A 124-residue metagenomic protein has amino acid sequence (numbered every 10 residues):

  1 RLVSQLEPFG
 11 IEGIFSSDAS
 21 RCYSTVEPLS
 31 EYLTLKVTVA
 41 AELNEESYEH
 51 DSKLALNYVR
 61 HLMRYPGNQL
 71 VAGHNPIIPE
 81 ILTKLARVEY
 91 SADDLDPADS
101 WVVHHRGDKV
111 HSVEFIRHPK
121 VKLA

Functional and structural regions predicted by a protein language model:
R1-D51, L56, E89-D99: Active-site-proximal alpha-helix that buttresses catalytic centers in soluble enzyme cores
T25-V26, E80-T83: Short glycine-/acidic-enriched loop or helix-start segments at secondary-structure transitions that form or flank
A41-L43, H104, R117: Residues at the C-termini of beta-strands that transition into short coil/loop
K53-G67: A short, acidic, amphipathic alpha-helical segment used as a generic capping/interface helix at domain edges
R64-P76: Generic beta-sheet signal
N75, T83-V88: Flexible, glycine-rich active-site loops centered on histidine and acidic residues that chelate a metal or position
V88-F115: Domain-level recognition of soluble alpha/beta enzyme cores, biased toward histidine phosphatases/phosphomutases
E114-L123: Short, solvent-exposed aromatic-acidic interface loops
